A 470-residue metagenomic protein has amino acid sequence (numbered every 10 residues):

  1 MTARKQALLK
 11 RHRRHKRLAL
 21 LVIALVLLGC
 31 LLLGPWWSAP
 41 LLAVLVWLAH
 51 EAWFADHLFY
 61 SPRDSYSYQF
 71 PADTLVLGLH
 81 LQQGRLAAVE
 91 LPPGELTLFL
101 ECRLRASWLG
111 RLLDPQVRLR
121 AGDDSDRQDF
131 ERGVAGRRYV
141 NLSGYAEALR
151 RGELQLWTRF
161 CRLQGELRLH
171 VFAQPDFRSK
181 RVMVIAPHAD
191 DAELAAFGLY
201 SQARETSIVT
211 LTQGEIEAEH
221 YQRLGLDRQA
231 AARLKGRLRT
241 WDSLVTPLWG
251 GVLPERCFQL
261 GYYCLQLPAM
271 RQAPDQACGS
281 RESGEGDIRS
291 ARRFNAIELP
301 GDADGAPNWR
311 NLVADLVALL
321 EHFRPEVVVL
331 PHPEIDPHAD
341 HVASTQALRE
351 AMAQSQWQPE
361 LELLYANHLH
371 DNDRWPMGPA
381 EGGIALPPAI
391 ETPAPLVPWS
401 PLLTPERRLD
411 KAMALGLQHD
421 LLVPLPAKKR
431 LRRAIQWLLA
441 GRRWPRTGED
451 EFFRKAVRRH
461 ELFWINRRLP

Functional and structural regions predicted by a protein language model:
T2-V140, A148-F323, T345, R349-W357 (+8 more regions): Active-site rim/loop-helix segments in enzyme catalytic domains that contact anionic ligands
I185-H188, P331-H332, A339: Short His-Asn-centered micro-motif
E193, P337-A339: Extracytoplasmic/secreted cell-surface and envelope-processing proteins
I208-T210, V327-L330, L363-L364: Structural recognition of the beta-strand scaffold that forms the well-ordered cores of secreted hydrolase catalytic
L316-E334, H341: Proline-aspartate-enriched helix->loop->beta-strand connector
H341-L348, R374-E381: Histidine/acidic-residue-rich catalytic or RNA/ligand-binding cores of hydrolases and nuclease-related proteins
Q354-P379: Short, flexible loop segments at boundaries between secondary-structure elements
